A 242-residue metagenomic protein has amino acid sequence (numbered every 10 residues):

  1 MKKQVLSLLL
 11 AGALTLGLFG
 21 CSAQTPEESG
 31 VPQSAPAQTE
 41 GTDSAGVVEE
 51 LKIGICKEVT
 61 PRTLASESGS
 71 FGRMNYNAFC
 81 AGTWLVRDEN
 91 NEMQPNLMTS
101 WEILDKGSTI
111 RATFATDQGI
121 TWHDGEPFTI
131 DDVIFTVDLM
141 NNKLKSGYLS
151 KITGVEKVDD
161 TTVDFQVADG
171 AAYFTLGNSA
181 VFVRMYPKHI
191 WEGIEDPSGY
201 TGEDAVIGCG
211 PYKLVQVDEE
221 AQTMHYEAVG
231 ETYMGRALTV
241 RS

Functional and structural regions predicted by a protein language model:
M1-L51, E92, D105, G154: Short, low-complexity disordered leader/linker segments with a strong preference for bacterial N-terminal type II
V47, V59-E67, E92-Q94, Y173-L176 (+2 more regions): Short, solvent-exposed loop/turn elements at domain surfaces
V47-K57, I110-F114, T136, V163-F165 (+3 more regions): Short, well-ordered beta-strand elements
G54-D105, D138, I207: N-terminal lobe/hinge region of extracytoplasmic solute-binding protein
C56-V59, E89, K106, D117 (+6 more regions): Solvent-exposed coil/turn segments that connect beta secondary-structure elements in extracytoplasmic/periplasmic
V86-E92, V181-L238: Gly/Pro-rich hinge or "lid" segments in bacterial periplasmic/extracellular proteins
S100-L144, V158, D164: Aromatic- and charge-enriched surface segment that lines or borders ligand/interaction sites
L149-I194, K213-D218: Surface-exposed binding/hinge segments that line and control ligand-binding clefts or catalytic entry sites
